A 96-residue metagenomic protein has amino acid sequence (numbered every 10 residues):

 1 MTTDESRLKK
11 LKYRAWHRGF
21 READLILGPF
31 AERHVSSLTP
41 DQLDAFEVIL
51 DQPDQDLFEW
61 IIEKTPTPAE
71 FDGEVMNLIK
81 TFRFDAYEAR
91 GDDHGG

Functional and structural regions predicted by a protein language model:
T2-G96: Positively charged, polar, low-complexity stretches
